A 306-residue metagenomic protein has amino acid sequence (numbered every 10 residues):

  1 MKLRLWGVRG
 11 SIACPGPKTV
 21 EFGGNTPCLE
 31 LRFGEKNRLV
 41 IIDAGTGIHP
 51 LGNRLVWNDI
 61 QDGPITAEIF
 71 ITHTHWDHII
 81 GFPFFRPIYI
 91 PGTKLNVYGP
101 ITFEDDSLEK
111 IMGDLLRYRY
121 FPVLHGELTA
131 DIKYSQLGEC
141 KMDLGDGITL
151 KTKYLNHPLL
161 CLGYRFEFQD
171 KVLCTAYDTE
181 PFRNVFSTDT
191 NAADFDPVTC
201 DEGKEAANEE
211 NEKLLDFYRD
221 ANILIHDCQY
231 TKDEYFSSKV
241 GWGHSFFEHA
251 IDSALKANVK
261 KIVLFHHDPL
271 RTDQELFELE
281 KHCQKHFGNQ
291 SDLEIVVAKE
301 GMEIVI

Functional and structural regions predicted by a protein language model:
K2-I60, L162-F182: Conserved beta-strand hairpin/beta-sheet module of binuclear metal-dependent hydrolase folds, prominently
C28-E35, K133-F265, L276-K285: Metal-dependent phosphodiesterase/nuclease catalytic metal-binding core
N37-V40, T46-Y98: Active-site metal-binding motif and surrounding structural segment of the metallo-beta-lactamase
V40-G45, A67-H75, G99, C174-Y177 (+4 more regions): Active-site neighborhood of phospho(di)ester-bond hydrolases with catalytic His/Asp-centered motifs
R54, G81-Y89, S237, T272-K281: Metal-dependent catalytic neighborhoods of phosphoester/phosphodiester hydrolases
P91-L95, G99-Y134, L270-T272, E278: Active-site neighborhood of divalent metal-dependent phosphoester bond hydrolases
G92-L95, A257-K261, S291-L293: A short helix->loop->beta-strand "cap" motif at the edges of active sites that frequently abuts
R271-G301: Short acidic, glycine/proline-enriched helix-loop-strand junctions
